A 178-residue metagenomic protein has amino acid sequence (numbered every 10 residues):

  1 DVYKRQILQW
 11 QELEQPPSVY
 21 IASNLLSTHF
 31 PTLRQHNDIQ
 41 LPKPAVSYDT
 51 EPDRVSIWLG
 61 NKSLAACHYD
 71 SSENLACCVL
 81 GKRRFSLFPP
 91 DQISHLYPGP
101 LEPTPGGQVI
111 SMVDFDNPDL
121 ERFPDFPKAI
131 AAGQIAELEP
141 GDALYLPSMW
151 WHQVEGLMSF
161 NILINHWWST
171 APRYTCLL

Functional and structural regions predicted by a protein language model:
D1-A143, W151-L178: N-terminal accessory scaffold of Fe(II)-dependent oxygenases
